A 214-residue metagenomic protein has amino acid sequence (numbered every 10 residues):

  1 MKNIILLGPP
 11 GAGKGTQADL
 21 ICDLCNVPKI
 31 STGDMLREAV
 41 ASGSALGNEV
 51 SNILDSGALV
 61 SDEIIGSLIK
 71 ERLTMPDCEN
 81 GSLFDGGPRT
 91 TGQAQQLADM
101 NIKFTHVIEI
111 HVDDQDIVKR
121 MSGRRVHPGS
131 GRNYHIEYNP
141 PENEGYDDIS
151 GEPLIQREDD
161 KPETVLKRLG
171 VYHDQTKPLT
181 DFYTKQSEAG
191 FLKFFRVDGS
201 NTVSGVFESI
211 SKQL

Functional and structural regions predicted by a protein language model:
M1-L214: Glycine-rich phosphate-binding loop of ATP-dependent small-molecule kinases
